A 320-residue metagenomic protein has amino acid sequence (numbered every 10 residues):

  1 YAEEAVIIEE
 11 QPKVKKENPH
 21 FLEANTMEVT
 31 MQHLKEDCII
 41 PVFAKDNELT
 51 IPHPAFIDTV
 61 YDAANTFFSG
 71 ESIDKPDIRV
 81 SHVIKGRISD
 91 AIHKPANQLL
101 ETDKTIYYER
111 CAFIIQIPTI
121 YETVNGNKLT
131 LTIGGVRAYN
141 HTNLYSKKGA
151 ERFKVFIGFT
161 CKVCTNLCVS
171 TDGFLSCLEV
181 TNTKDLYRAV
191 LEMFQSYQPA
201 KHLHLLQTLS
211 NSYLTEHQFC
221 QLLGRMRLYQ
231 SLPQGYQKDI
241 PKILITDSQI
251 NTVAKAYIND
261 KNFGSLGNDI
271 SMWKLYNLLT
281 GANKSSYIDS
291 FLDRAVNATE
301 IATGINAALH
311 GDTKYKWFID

Functional and structural regions predicted by a protein language model:
Y1-K16, P95-D320: Intrinsically disordered, low-complexity regions enriched in serine/threonine
Y1-Y61, S69-S72, D77-R79: Feature for intrinsically disordered/low-complexity regulatory segments and propeptides
T66-T105, C111-F113: A short acidic/basic microdomain associated with nuclease active sites
